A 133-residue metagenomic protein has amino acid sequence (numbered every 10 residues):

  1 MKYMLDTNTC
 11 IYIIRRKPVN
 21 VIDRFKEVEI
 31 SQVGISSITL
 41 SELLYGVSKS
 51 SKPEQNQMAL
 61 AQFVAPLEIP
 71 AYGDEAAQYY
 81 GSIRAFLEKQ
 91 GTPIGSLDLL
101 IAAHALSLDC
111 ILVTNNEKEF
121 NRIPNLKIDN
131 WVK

Functional and structural regions predicted by a protein language model:
M1, K26, A102, L106-K133: Acidic, PIN/NYN-like endoribonuclease modules and their adjacent C-terminal/linker elements
M1-I35, V47-V64, K89: Short, well-structured N-terminal submotif of metal-dependent ribonuclease cores
D6-N8, V21, L43, Y80 (+2 more regions): Generic structural signal for small/hydrophobic residues in well-ordered secondary structure, especially within
T9-C10, T39, A76, I101 (+1 more regions): Alpha-helix capping/helix-boundary segments
C10-I11, S41-L44, P70, N121 (+1 more regions): Nucleotide phosphate-binding site architecture
S37, G73, V132: Residues at the C-termini of beta-strands that transition into short coil/loop
E68-V113: Active-site neighborhoods of divalent-metal-dependent phosphate/nucleic-acid chemistry enzymes
